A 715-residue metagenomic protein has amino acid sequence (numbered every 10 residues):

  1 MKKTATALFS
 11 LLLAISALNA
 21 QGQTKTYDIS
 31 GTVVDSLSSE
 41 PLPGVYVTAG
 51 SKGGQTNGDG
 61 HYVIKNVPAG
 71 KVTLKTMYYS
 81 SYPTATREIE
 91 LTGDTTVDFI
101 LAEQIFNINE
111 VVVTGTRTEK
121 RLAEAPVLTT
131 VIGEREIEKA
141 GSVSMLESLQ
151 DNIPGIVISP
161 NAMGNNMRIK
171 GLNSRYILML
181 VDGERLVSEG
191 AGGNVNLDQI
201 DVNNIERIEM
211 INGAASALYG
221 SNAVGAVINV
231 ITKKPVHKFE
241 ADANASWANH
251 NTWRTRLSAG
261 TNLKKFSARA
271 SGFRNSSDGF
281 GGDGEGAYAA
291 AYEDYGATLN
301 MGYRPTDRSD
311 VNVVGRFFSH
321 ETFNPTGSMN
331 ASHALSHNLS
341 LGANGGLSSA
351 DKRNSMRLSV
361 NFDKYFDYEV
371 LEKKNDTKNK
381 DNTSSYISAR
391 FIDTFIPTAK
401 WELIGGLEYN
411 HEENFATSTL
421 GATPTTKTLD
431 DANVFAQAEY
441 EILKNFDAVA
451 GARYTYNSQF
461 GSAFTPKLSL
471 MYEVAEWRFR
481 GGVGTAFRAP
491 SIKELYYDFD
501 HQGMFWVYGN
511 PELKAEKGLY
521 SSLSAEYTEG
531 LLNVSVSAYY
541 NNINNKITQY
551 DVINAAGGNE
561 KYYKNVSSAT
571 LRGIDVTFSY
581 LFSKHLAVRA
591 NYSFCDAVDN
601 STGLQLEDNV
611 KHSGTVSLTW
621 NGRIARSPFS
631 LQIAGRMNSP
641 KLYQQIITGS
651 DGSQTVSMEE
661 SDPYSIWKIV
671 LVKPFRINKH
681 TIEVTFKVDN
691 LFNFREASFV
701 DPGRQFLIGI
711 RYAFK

Functional and structural regions predicted by a protein language model:
F9, G260, G302-R304, G484 (+2 more regions): Conserved C-terminal beta-signal and adjacent last beta-strands/turns of outer-membrane beta-barrel proteins
T32-E40, Y46-T48, K75-Y82, T92-E138 (+1 more regions): Short, acidic, small-residue-rich periplasmic hinge/interaction motif at the N-terminus of Gram-negative outer-membrane
K65-N66, E147, E184-N212: Short acidic/polar hinge/loop motifs at secondary-structure boundaries that mediate gating or recognition
T129, L146-E184, S188: Extracytoplasmic beta-strand/coil segments of soluble accessory domains associated with Gram-negative outer-membrane
Q199-E240: A beta-strand signature from Gram-negative outer-membrane beta-barrel systems, especially the internal plug domain
S277-G296, R304-Y386: Flexible loop and strand-edge segments within Gram-negative outer membrane beta-barrel domains
M329-A350, N382, R478, T485-I543 (+2 more regions): Outer-membrane beta-barrel signature, preferentially recognizing the C-terminal barrel domain of Gram-negative
E441-D447, Y540-N542, K564-Q644: Gram-negative outer-membrane beta-barrel transporters
